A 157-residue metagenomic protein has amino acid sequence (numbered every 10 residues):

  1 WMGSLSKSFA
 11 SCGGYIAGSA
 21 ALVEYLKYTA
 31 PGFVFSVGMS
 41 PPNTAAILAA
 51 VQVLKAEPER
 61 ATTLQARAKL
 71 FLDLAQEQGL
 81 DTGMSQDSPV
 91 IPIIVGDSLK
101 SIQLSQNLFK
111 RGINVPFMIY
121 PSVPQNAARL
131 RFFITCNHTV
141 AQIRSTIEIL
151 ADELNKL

Functional and structural regions predicted by a protein language model:
W1-D87, D97: Active-site C-terminal subdomain of aminotransferase-like
M2, I113-V115: Structural motif
Y25-L26, L104, I143-T146: Hydrophobic side chains in well-ordered alpha-helices
Y28, L70, N107, I149-D152: Residues within well-ordered alpha-helical secondary structure of globular protein domains
P42, L54, Q103, C136-N137: Short alpha-helix boundary/capping motifs
T62-L72, Q76-R111, S122, A127 (+1 more regions): Conserved PLP-binding catalytic core of the aspartate aminotransferase-like
K110-I113, S122-L157: PLP-dependent enzyme catalytic core of the Aspartate aminotransferase-like
M118-I119: Cytosolic Rossmann-like ligand/nucleotide-binding regulatory domains
